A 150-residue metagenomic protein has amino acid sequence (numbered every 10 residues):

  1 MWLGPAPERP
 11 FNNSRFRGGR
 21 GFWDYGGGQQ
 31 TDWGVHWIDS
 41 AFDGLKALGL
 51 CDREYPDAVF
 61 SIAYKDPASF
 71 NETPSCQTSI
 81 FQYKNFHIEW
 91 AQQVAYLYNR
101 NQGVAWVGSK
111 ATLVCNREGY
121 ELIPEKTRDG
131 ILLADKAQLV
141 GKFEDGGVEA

Functional and structural regions predicted by a protein language model:
M1-G27, D32-A150: Contiguous beta-strand/loop segments that form the cofactor/metal-binding neighborhood of enzyme cores
